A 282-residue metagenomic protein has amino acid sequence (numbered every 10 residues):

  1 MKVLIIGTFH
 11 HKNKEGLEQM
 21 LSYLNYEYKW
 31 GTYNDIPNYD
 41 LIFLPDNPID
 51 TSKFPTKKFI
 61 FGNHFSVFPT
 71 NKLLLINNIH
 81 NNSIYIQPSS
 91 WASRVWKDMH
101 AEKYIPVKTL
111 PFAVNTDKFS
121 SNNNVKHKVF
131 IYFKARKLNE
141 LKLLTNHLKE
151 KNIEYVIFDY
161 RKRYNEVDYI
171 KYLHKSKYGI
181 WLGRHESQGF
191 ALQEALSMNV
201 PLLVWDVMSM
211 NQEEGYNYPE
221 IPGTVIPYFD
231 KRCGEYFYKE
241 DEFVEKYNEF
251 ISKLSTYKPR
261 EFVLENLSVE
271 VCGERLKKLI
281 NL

Functional and structural regions predicted by a protein language model:
M1-D50, F190, V269-L282: N-terminal pre-catalytic "stem/leader" segment of glycosyltransferase-like enzymes
G7-T8, K14-L17, N47-L143, L267 (+1 more regions): Catalytic core of nucleotide-activated saccharide and alditol-phosphate transferases
D35, N77-I79, K171-Y172: Structural alpha-helical scaffold elements that stabilize or flank donor/cofactor-binding regions in carbohydrate
N38, N81, H174-S176: Alpha-helix C-terminal capping/helix-to-coil transition sites in glycosyltransferase folds
V156-N165: Active-site donor-binding acidic/aromatic loop of nucleotide-activated sugar and phosphosugar transferases involved
N165-S176, S197: Short acidic alpha-helix that forms the nucleotide-activated donor recognition element in Leloir-type transferases
H174-S187: Acidic donor-binding loop of glycosyltransferase active sites
R184, Q188-N266: Catalytic binding pocket for nucleotide-activated donors in carbohydrate/polymer assembly enzymes
